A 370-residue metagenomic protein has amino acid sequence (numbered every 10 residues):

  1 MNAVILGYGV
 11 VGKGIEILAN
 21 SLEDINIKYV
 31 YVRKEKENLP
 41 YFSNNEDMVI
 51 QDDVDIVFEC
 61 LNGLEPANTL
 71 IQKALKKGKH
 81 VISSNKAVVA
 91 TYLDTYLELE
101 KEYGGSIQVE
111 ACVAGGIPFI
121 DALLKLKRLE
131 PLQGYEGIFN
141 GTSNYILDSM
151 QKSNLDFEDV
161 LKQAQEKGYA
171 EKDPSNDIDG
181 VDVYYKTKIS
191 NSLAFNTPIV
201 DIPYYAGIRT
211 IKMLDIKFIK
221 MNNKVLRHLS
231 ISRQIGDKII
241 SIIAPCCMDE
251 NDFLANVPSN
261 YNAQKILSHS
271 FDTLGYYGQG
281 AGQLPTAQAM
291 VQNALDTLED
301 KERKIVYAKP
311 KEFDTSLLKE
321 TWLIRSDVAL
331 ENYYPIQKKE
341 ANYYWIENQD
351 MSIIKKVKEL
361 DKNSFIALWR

Functional and structural regions predicted by a protein language model:
N2-I17: Glycine-rich adenosine-cofactor-binding loop
L6, A294-D296, D300-R370: A conserved regulatory-domain signal marking ACT and ACT-like small-molecule sensing domains and adjacent regulatory
L22-L39: NAD(P)-binding Rossmann-fold cofactor-contacting core
V57-F58: N-terminal Rossmann-like NAD(P) cofactor-binding module of classical short-chain dehydrogenase/reductase
N62-G63, A74-Y92: ADP-ribose/adenylate-binding Rossmann-like module
N68-I71, K86-L123: Rossmann-fold NAD(P)-binding glycine/threonine-rich loop
L132-E136, N144-L147, Q151, Q163 (+2 more regions): Catalytic, metal-anchored helix/loop core of enzyme active sites in primary metabolism
D159-N256, Y261-A263, G282: Substrate-binding/catalytic subdomain of NAD(P)-dependent oxidoreductase enzymes
